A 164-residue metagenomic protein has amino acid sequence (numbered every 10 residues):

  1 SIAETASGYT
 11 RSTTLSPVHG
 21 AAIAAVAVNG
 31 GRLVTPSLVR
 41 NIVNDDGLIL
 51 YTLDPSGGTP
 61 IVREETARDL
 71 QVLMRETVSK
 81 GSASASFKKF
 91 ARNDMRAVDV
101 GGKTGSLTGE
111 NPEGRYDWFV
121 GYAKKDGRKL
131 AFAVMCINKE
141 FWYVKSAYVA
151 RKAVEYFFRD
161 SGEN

Functional and structural regions predicted by a protein language model:
S1-G57, M74, K80-N164: Active-site beta-strand/loop architecture of penicillin-binding DD-peptidases
T13-S16, R63-A67: Hydrophobic alpha-helical segments and helix-packing faces
S56-E64: Short surface loop/edge beta-strand patches of beta-sandwich-type extracellular domains that form ligand-contact sites
